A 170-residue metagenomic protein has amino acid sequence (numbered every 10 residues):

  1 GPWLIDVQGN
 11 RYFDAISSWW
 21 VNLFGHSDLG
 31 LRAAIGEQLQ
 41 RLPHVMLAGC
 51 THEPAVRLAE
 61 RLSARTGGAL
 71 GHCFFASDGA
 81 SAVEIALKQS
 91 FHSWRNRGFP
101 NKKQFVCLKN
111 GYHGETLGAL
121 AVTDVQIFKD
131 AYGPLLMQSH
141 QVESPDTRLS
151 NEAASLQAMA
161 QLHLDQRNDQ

Functional and structural regions predicted by a protein language model:
G1-D14: Active-site and channel-lining beta-strand-loop segments that bind or position nucleotide-derived/phosphorylated
G1-W3, W20-E37, A48-E60, A121: A structural motif shared across PLP-dependent enzymes of the aminotransferase-like
R11-A15, E37-R41: Short acidic (Asp/Glu) and glycine-rich catalytic loops that position anionic groups and cofactors
I16-S17, F105: Short clusters of small/polar residues that mark proteolytic maturation junctions
H26, H44, H113: Histidine-centered active-site/metal-ligand motif
V45-E53, A69-C73: Short, flexible active-site-proximal loops enriched in glycine and acidic residues
E60-D169: PLP-dependent aspartate aminotransferase-fold enzymes
